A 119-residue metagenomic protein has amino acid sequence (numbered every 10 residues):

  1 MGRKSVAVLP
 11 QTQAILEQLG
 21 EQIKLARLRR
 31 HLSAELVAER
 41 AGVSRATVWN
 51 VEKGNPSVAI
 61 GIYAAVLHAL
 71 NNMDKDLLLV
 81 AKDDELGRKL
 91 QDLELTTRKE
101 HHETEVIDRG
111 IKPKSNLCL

Functional and structural regions predicted by a protein language model:
G2-R29: A short, Lys/Arg-rich alpha-helix, primarily the initiator
E21-L36, T97-T104: Short basic helix-loop element that most often maps to the first helix and adjoining turn of HTH DNA-binding modules
L28, E39, H68, K82: Short polybasic/polar patches that bind polyanions
H31-W49: Short alpha-helical DNA-recognition segment
G61-L79: DNA major-groove recognition helix of helix-turn-helix/homeodomain DNA-binding modules
L78-L119: Short, charged recognition helix plus adjacent turn of helix-turn-helix-like nucleic-acid-binding domains
